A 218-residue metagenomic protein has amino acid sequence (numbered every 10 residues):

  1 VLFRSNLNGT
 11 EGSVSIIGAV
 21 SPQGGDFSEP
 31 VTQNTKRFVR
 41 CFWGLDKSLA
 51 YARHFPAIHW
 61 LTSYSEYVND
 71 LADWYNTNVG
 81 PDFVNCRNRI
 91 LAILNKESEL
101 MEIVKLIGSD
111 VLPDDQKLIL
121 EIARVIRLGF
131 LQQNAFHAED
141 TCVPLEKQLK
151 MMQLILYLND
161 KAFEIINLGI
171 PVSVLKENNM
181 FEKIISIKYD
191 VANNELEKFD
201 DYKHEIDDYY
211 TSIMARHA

Functional and structural regions predicted by a protein language model:
V1-K183: P-loop NTPase catalytic core
G169-A218: C-terminal amphipathic alpha-helical interaction region
